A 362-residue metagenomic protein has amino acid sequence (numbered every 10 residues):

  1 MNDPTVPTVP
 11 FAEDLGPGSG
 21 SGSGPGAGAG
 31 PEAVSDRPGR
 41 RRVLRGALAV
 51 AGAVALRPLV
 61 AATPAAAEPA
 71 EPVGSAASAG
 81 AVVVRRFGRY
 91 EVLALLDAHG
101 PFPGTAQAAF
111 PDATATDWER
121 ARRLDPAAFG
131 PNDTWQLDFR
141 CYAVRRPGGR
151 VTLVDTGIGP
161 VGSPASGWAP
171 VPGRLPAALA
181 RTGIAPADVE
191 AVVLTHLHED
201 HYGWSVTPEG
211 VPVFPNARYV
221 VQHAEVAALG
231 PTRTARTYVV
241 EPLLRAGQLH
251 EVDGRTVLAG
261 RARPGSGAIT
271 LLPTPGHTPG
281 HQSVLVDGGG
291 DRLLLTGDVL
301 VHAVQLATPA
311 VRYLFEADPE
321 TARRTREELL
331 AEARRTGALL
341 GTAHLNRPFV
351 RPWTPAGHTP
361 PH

Functional and structural regions predicted by a protein language model:
M1-P38: N-terminal secretory signal peptides
D3, V82-R181, S283-H302: Conserved beta-strand hairpin/beta-sheet module of binuclear metal-dependent hydrolase folds, prominently
D3-V6, G290-H362: Cap/insert and terminal regions of metallo-dependent hydrolase folds
F11-A12, G30-D36, R42-A67: N-terminal export signals
L59-A94: C-terminal segment of N-terminal export signals and the immediately downstream linker at the start of the mature
D97-A98, T156-G159, L197, A224-E225 (+3 more regions): Active-site metal-binding loops of divalent metal-dependent hydrolases
T134, A169-V220: Active-site metal-binding motif and surrounding structural segment of the metallo-beta-lactamase
G173-I184, D188, P215-P273, T321-G337: Metallo-beta-lactamase
